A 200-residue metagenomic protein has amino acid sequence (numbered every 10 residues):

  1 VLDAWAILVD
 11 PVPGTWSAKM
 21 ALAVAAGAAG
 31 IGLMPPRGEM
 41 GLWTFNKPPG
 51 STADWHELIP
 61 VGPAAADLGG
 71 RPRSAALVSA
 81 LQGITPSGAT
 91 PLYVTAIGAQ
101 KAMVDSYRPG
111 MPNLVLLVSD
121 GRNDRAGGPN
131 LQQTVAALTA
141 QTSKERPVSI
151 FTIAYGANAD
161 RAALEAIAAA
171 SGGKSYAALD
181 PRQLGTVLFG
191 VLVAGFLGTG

Functional and structural regions predicted by a protein language model:
V1-D3, G190-A194, G198: Pro/Ala/Gly-rich low-complexity, hydrophilic intrinsically disordered segments
V1-L8, V12-L42, P63-R73, T85 (+3 more regions): …and closely analogous acidic/polar surface helices at protein-protein or active-site interfaces in A-domain-like
L2-A4, M34-G41, R108-L114, S143-F151 (+1 more regions): Loop/turn elements at helix/coil->beta-strand transitions in domains of secreted/extracellular proteins
P11, D120-G121: Active-site metal-binding loops of divalent metal-dependent hydrolases
T15, A28, P63-N113, S149-A162 (+1 more regions): Von Willebrand factor
G30-P35, K101-G110, A140-K144, G198-T199: Surface-exposed acidic, glycine-flexible loop patches that form ligand/cofactor-binding and adhesion interfaces
L42-T52: Acidic helix-start/capping segments at beta-turn-to-alpha-helix junctions
V94, L114, G121-A170, Y176-V191: VWA/integrin I-like adhesion module and closely mimicked acidic/polar interface patches used
